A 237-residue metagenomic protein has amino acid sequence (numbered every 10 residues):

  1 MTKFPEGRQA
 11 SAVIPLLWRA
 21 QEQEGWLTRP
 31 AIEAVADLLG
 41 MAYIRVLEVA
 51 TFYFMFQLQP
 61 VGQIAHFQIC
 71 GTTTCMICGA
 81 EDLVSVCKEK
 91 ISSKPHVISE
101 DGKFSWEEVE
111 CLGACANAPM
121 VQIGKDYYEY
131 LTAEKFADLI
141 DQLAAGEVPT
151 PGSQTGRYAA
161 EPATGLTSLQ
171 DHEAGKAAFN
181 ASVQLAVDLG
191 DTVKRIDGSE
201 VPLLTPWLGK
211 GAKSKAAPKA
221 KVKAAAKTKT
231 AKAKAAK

Functional and structural regions predicted by a protein language model:
M1-K237: Signature of N-terminal electron-transfer/Fe-S-associated modules in redox systems
